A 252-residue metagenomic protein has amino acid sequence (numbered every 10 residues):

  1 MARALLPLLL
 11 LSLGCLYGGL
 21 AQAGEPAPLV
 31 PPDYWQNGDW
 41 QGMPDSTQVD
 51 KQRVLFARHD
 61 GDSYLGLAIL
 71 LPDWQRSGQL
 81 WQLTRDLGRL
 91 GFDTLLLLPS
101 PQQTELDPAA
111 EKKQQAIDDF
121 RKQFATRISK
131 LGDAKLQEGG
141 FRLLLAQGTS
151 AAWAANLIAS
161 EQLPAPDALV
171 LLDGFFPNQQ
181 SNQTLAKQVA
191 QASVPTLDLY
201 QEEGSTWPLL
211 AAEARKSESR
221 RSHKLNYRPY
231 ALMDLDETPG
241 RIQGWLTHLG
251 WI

Functional and structural regions predicted by a protein language model:
M1-L9: Bacterial N-terminal signal peptides that target proteins for export
G24-D62: N-terminal cap/lid segment of alpha/beta-hydrolase-fold proteins
R53-L55, D60-K135: Serine-hydrolase catalytic machinery in alpha/beta-hydrolase-like enzymes
D133-Q191: Primarily recognizes the serine-hydrolase "nucleophile elbow" in alpha/beta-hydrolase and SGNH/GDSL folds
A168-D234: The feature captures the conserved acid-bearing segment of alpha/beta-hydrolase catalytic domains
D234-I252: Catalytic active-site module of serine/aspartate enzymes centered on a nucleophile-bearing elbow/loop
